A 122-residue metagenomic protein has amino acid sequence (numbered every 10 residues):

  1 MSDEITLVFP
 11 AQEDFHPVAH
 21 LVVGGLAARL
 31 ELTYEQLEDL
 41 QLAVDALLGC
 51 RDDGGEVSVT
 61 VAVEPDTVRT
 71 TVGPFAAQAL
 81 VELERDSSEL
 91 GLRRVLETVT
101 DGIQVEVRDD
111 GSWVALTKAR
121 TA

Functional and structural regions predicted by a protein language model:
M1-I5, G49-A122: Conserved beta-strand-loop-beta-strand hairpin that lines the nucleotide-binding pocket of ATP/GTP-utilizing enzymes
M1-L42: Bergerat-fold GHKL ATPase/HATPase_c domain
T33-V57: Conserved ATP-binding N-box helix of the HATPase_c
